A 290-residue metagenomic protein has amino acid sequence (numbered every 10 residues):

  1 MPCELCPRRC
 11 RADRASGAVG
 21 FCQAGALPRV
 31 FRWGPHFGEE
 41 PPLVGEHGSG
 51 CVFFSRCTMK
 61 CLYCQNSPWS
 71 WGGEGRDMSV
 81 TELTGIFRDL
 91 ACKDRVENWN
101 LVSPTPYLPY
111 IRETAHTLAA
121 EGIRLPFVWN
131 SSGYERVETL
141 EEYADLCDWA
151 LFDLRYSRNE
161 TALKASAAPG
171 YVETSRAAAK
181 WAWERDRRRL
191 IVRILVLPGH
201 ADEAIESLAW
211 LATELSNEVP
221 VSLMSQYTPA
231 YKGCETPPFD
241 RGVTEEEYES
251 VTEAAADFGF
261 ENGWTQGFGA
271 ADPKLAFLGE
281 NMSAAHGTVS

Functional and structural regions predicted by a protein language model:
M1-A18, R187-R189, I194-S290: Auxiliary Fe-S-binding modules of radical SAM enzymes
P2-T58, L62, N66-W71, G279 (+1 more regions): N-terminal [4Fe-4S]-dependent radical SAM core
V30-G50, G85-P104, T265: Short Fe-S-cluster ligation motifs
S55, D77, N130, R241-G242: Residue-level marker of alpha-helix boundaries and capping positions
S55, K60-E97: Glycine-rich active-site/cofactor-binding loop and its immediate structural neighborhood
S79, P106, A270-A271: Positions that flank functional sites
T84-P238: Conserved AdoMet/S-adenosylmethionine-binding subsite of the radical SAM
